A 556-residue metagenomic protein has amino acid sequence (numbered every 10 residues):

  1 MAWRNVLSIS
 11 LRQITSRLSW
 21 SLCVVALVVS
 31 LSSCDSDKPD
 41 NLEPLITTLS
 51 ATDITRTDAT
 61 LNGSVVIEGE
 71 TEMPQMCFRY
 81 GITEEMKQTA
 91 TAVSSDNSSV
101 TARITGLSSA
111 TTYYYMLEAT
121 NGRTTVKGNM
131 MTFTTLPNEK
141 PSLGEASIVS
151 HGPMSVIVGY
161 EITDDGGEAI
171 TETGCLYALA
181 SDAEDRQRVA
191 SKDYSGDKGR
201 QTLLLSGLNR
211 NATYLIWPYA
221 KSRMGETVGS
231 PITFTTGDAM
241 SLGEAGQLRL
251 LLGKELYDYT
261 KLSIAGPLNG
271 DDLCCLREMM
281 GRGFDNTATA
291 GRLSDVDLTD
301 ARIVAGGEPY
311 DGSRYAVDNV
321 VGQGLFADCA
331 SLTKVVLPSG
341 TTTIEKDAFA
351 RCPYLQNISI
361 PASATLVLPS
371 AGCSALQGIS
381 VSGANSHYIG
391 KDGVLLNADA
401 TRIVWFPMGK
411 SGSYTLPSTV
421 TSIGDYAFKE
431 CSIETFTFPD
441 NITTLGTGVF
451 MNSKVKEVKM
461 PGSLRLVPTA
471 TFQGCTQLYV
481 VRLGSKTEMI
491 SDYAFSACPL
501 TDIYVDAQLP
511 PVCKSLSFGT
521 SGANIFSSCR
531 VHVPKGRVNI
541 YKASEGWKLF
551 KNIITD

Functional and structural regions predicted by a protein language model:
M1-S32: Sec-dependent bacterial lipoprotein signal peptides
S33-D238: Short, surface-exposed linear motifs at loops/turns and structural transition points
I67-E70, T83-M86, G122, D164-G167 (+7 more regions): Acidic glycine-/aspartate-rich tracts in secreted/extracellular proteins
T112, A119, R537-I553: K/E-rich alpha-helical interaction surfaces of small helical-bundle regulatory domains
L143, D238-G253: Boundary/junction segments of secreted and surface-exposed precursor proteins
M240-L242, K261-L268, N286-N319, A330-T343 (+8 more regions): Structural signature of tandem-repeat unit edges
R277-G281, Y310-R314, S370-G372, F495 (+1 more regions): A structural signal for leucine-rich repeat
Q323-L325, E345-A348, D425-A427, G446-V449 (+2 more regions): Consensus positions within tandem repeat domains that build extended binding/scaffold surfaces
